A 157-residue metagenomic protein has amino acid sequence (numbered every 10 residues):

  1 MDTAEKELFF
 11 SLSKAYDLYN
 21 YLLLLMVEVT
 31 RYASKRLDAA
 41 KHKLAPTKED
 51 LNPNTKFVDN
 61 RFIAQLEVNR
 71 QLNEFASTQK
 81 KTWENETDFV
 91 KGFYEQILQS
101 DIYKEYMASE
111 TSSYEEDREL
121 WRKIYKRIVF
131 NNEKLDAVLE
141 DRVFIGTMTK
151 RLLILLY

Functional and structural regions predicted by a protein language model:
M1-Y157: N-terminal interaction/assembly modules
